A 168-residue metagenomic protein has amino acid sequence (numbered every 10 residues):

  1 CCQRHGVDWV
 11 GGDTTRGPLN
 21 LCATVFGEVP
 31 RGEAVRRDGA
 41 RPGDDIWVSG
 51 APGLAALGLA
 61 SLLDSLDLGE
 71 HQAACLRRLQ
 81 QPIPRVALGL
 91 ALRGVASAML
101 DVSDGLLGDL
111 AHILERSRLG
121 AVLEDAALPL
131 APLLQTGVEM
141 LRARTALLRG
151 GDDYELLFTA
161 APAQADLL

Functional and structural regions predicted by a protein language model:
C1-V10, T15-L21, F26, G32 (+2 more regions): Glycine-/charge-enriched secondary-structure boundary and capping motifs
G27-V29, G58-L59, G89, G120: Glycine-centered structural positions embedded in regular secondary structure
R36-L90: Short, acidic (Asp/Glu-rich) active-site segment that either coordinates a divalent metal cofactor
